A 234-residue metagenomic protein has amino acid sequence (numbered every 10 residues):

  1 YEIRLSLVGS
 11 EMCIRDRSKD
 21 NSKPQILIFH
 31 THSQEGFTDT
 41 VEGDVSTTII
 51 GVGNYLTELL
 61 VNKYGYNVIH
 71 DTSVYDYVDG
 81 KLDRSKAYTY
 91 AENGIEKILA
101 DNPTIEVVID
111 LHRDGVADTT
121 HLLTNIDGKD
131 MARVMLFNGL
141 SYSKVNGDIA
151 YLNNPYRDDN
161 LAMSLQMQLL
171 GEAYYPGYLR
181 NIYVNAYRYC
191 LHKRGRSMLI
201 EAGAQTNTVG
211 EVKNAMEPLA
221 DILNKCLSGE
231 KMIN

Functional and structural regions predicted by a protein language model:
Y1-G9, C13-I14: Single conserved hydrophobic/aromatic residue that forms the stacking wall/gate of nucleotide- or nucleobase-binding
P24-G43: Short glycine-rich His-centered loop
S33-G36, V74-V78, R113-D118, L140-K144 (+2 more regions): Solvent-exposed loop/turn segments at secondary-structure junctions within structured extracellular/periplasmic domains
V41-L56, L60-L123: Catalytic-core regions of hydrolytic enzymes
G43-G51, L82-T89, N154-A162, T206-N214: Soluble non-cytosolic domains of exported or imported proteins
A117-N153: A short, glycine/acidic-enriched catalytic loop
Y156-Y183: Active-site-adjacent substrate-binding region of metalloamidase/peptidase-like peptide-processing proteins
G177-N234: Active-site-adjacent mobile loop/cap segments within catalytic or ligand-binding domains
